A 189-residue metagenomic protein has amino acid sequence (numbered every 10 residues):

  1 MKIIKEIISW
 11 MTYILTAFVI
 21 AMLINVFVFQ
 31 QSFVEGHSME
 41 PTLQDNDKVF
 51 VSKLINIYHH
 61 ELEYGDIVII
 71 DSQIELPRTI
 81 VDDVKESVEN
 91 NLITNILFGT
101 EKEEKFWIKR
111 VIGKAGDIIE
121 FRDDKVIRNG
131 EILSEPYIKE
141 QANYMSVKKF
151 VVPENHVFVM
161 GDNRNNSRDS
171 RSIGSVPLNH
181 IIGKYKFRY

Functional and structural regions predicted by a protein language model:
M1-Y189: Extended hydrophobic leader/signal-anchor segments used for secretion and membrane insertion
